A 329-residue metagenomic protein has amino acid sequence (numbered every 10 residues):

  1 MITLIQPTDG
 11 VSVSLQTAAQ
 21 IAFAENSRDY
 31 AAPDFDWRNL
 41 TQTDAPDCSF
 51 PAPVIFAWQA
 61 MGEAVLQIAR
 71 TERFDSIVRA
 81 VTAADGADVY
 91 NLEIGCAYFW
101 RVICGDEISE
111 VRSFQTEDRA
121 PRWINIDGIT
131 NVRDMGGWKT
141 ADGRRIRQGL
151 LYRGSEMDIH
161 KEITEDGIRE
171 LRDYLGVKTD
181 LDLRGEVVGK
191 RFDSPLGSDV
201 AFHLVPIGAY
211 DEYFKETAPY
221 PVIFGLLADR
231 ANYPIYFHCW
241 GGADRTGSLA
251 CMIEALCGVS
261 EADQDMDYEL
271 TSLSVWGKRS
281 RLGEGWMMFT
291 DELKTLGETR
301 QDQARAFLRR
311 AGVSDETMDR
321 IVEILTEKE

Functional and structural regions predicted by a protein language model:
M1-Y236, S248-E329: Cys-dependent protein tyrosine phosphatase-like superfamily
G241, R245-T246: Ser/Thr-glycine-rich phosphate-binding loops at phosphate-binding pockets of nucleotides, nucleotide cofactors
